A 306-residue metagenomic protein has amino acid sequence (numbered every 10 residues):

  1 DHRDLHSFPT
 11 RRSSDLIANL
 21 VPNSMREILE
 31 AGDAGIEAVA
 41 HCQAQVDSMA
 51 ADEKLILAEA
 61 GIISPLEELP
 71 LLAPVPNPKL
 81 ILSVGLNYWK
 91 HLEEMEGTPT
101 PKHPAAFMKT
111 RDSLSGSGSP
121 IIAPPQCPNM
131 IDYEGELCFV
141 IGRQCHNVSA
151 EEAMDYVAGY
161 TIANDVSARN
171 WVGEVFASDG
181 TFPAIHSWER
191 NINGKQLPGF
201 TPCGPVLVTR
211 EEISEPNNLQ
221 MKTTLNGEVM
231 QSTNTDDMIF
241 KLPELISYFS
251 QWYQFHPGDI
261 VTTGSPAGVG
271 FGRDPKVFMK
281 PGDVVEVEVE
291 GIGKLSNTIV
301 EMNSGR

Functional and structural regions predicted by a protein language model:
R3, S7, R11-P104, V284-E286 (+1 more regions): N-terminal non-catalytic cap/leader segment that marks the start of a structured domain
D47, L55, S64, I122 (+1 more regions): Catalytic-pocket segment enriched in acidic/His residues
P70-A73, E94-G97, I122-I131, Q144-E152 (+2 more regions): A generic local secondary-structure boundary/capping motif
T98, A105-P124, C145-H146, G199-V208 (+1 more regions): Short catalytic-site patches enriched in acidic/histidine residues that coordinate or position cofactors/metals
T98-S117, Y133, L137, K280-E290: Structural signature of FAD isoalloxazine-binding scaffolds in flavoprotein oxidoreductases
K102, A106-T110, A153-A184, M238-F240: Flexible glycine-rich active-site/ligand-binding loops centered on an Asp-His dyad
D112, G116-R169: Non-heme Fe(II) oxygenase catalytic core, chiefly the N-lobe of the double-stranded beta-helix
